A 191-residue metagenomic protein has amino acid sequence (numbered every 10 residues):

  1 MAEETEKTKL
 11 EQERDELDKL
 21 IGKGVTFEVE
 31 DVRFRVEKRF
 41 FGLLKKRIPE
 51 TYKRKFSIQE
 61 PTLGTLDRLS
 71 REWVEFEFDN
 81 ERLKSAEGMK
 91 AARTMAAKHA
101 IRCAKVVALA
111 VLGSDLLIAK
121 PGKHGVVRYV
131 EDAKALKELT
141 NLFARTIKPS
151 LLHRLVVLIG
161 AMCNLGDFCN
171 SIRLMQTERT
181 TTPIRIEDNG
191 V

Functional and structural regions predicted by a protein language model:
A2-H99: Short N-terminal mixed-charge amphipathic segments
D67, I101-A108: Non-catalytic, well-ordered alpha-helical scaffold segments
A96, A100, Y129-D132: Short amphipathic alpha-helix initiation/capping segments at coil-to-helix junctions
K105, L109-V191: C-terminal charged interaction modules
